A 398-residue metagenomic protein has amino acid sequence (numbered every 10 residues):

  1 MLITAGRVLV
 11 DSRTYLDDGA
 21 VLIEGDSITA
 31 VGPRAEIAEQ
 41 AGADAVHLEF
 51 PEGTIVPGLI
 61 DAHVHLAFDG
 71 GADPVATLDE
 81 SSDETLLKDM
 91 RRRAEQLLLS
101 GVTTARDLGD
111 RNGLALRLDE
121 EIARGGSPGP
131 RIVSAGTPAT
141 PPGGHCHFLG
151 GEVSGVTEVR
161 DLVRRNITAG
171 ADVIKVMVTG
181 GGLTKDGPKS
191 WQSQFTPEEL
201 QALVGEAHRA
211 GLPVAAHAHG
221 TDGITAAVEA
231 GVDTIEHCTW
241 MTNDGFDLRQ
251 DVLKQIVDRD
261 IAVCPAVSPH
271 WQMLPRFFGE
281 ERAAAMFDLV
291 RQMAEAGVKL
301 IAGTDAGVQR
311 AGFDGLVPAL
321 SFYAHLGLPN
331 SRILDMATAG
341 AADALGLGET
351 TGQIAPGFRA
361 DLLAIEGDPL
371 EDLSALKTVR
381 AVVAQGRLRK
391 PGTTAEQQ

Functional and structural regions predicted by a protein language model:
M1-Q40, I55, G367-L373, R387: N-terminal metal-binding scaffold of metallo-dependent hydrolase/deaminase domains
G6, A337, D343, P356-Q398: C-terminal cap of metal-dependent C-N hydrolases
G53-R124, T225: Metal-associated gating/positioning segment near the N- to mid-region
A72-D73, T184-K185, I224-V232, R249 (+3 more regions): Histidine/acidic-residue-rich catalytic or RNA/ligand-binding cores of hydrolases and nuclease-related proteins
V75-K88, G144-D161, P213-A215: Active-site mouth loops of central-metabolism enzymes
D89-A115, G129-T140, A171-K185, L212-P213 (+3 more regions): Divalent metal-dependent hydrolysis catalytic cores, especially in the metallo-beta-lactamase
R117, E158-E236, T242-V263, E280-L300 (+1 more regions): Histidine/acidic residue-rich metal-binding segments in metalloenzymes
R209, A283-D368: His/Asp/Glu-enriched, well-ordered alpha-helical/loop segment that forms or immediately abuts the divalent-metal
